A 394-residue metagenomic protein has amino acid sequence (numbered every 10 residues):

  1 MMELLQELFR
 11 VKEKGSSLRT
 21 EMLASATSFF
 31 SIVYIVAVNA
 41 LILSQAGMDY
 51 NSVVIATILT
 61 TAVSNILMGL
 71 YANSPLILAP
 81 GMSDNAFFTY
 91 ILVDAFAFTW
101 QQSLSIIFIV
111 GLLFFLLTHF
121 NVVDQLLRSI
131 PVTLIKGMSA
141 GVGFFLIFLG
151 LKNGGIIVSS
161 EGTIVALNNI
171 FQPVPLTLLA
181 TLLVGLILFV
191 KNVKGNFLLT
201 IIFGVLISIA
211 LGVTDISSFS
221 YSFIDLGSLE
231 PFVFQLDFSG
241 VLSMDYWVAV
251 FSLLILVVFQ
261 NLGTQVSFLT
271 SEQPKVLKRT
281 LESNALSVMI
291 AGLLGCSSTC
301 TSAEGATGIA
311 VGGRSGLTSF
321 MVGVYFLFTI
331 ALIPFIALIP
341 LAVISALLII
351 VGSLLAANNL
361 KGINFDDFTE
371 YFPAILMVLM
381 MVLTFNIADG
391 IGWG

Functional and structural regions predicted by a protein language model:
M1-S52, L167, L198-K278: Helix-loop-helix hairpins and the membrane-proximal interhelical loops of multi-pass alpha-helical transport proteins
E3-N39, T60, P80-Y90, D94-S139 (+1 more regions): Helix-loop-helix junctions within the multi-pass membrane cores of secondary transporters/permeases
L23-S25, Q45-V53, Y71-I77, I164-V174 (+3 more regions): Short, amphipathic, aromatic/basic-enriched membrane-interface segments that mark the entry/exit of transmembrane
T27-S28, S52-T57, S139-V142, K152: Hydrophobic alpha-helical transmembrane bundles of multi-pass membrane proteins
A46-I66: Loop-to-helix transition at the N-terminal end of transmembrane alpha-helices
A62-M82: Juxtamembrane transmembrane-helix boundary signature
V63-I66, I91, L254, V258 (+5 more regions): Hydrophobic transmembrane alpha-helical segments of multi-pass transport and channel proteins
F96-A210, M321, Y325-G394: Membrane-embedded alpha-helical modules
